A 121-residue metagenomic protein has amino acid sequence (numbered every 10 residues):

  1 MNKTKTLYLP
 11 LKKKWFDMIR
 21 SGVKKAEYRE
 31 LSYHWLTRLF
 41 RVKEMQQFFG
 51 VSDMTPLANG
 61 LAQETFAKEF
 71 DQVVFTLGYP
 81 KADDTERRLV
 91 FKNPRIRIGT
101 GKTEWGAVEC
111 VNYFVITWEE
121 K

Functional and structural regions predicted by a protein language model:
M1: Glycine- and charge-rich intrinsically disordered segments
T4-T6, P10-K121: Structured alpha/beta reader/binder surfaces that contact nucleic acids or chromatin modification marks
